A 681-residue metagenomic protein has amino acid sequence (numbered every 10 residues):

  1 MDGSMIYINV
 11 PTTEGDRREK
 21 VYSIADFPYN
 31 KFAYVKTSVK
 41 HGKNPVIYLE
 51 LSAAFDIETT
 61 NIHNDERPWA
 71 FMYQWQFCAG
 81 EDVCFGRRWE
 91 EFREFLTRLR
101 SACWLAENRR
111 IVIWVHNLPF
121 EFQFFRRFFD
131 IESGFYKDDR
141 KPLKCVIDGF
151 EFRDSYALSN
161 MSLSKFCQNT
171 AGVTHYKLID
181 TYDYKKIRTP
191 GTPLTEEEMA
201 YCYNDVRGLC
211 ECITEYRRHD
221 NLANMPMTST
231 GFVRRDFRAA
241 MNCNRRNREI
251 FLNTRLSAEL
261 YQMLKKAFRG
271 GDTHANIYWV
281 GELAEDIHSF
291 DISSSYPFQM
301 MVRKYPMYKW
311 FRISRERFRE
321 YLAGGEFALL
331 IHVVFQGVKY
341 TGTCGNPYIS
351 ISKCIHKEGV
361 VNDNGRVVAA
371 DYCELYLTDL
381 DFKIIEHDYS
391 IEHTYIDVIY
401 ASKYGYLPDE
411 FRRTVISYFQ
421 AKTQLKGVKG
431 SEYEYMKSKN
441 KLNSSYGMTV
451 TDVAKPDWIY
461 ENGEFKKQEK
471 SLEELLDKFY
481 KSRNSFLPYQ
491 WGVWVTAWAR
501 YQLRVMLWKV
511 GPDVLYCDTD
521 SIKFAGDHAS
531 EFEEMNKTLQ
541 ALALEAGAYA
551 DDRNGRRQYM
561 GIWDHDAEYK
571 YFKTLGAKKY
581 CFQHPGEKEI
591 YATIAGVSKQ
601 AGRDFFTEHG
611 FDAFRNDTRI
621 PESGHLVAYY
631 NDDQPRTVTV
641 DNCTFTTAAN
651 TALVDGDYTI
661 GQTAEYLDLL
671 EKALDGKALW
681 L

Functional and structural regions predicted by a protein language model:
M1-I57: N-terminal accessory regions of nucleic-acid-interacting proteins
I47, H63-H116, Q123-L681: Conserved acidic
D56-N64: Ser/Thr-glycine-rich phosphate-binding loops at phosphate-binding pockets of nucleotides, nucleotide cofactors
T59, F120-E121: Di-metal (Zn2+ and/or Mg2+/Mn2+) metal-binding site signature of metallo-dependent hydrolases with the MBL/beta-CASP
